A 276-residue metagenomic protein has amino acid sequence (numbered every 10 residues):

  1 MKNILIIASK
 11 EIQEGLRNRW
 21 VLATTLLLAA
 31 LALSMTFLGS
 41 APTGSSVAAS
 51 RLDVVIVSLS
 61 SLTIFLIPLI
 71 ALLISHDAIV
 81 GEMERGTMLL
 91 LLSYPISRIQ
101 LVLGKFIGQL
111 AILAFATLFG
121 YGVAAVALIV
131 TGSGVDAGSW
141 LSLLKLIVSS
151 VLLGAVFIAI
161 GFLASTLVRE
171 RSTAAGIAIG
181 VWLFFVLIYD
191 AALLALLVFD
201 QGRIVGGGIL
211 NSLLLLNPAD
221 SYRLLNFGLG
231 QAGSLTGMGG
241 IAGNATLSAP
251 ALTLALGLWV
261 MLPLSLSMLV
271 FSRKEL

Functional and structural regions predicted by a protein language model:
M1-T25: Aromatic- and glycine-rich beta-strand/loop motifs that create alpha-glucan
I6-E14, A48-A49, S97-Q100, G240-N244: Cytosolic juxtamembrane amphipathic/interface segments immediately preceding and feeding into a transmembrane helix
A32-I64, L103, G108-V168: Secretory targeting signals
L38-A49, L183, L187-T253, G257-M261: Terminal transmembrane helical anchor/hairpin motif
S58-G81: Long, hydrophobic alpha-helical segments
P68-S75, V123, A159-I160, Y189 (+2 more regions): Hydrophobic/aromatic residues in alpha-helical transmembrane segments
A78-A114: Helix-loop-helix units of permease transmembrane domains in multi-pass membrane transporters, especially ABC
V151-V186, A192-G202: A structural motif at transmembrane helix-loop-helix junctions in multipass membrane proteins
